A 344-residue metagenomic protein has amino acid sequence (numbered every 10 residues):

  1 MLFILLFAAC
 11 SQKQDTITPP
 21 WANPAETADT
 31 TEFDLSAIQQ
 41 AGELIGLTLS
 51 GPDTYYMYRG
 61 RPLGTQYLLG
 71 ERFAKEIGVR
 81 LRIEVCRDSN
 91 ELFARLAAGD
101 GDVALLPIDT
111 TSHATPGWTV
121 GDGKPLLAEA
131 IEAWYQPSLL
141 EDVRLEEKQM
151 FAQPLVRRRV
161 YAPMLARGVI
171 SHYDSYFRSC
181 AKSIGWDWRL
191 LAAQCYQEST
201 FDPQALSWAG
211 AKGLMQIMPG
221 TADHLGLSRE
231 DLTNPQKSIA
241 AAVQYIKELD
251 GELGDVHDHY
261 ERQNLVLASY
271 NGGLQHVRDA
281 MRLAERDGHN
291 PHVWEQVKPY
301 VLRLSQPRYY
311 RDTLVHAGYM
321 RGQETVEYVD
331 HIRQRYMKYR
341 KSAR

Functional and structural regions predicted by a protein language model:
L6-A9: C-terminal motif of bacterial Sec signal peptides marking the signal peptidase cleavage site
S11, T18-D29, G64-E76, G117-L155 (+2 more regions): Extended ligand-binding regions for polar small-molecule ligands
P19-P107, I131: Extracytoplasmic small-molecule ligand-binding "clamshell" domains of the periplasmic binding protein/Venus flytrap
T48-S50, D109-A133, R158, V301-R308 (+1 more regions): Periplasmic-binding protein-like
R95-G101, D109-D122, Q204, L225-R229 (+1 more regions): Ligand-binding "clamshell"
W118-V120, L265-K338: Catalytic and substrate-binding regions of cell-wall glycan-acting enzymes that process beta-1,4-linked
Q153-F201, Q236-I239, D250-H257, R344: Export/targeting segments at the very N-terminus of extracytoplasmic proteins
Q204-E230, S238-E248, I332: Substrate-binding/active-site groove segments that recognize and process beta-1,4-linked N-acetyl-hexosamine
